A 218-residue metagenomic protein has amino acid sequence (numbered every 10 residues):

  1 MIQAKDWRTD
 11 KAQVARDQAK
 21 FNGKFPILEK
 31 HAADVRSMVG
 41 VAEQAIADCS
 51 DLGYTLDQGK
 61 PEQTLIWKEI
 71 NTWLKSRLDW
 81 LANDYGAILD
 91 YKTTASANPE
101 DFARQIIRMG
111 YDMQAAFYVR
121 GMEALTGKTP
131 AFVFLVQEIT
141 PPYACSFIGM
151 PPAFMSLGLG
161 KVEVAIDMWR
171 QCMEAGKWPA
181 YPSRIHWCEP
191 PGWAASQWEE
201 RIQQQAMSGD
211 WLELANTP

Functional and structural regions predicted by a protein language model:
M1-R77, S183, A206: Metal-dependent nuclease catalytic cores that hydrolyze phosphodiester bonds in DNA/RNA, characterized by
G23-I27, P99-G110, P151-A153: Short histidine-centered catalytic/ligand-binding loop motif
L56, N71-K75, A82-G86, T129 (+1 more regions): Coil-to-beta-strand transition motifs
L65-K68, S76-L78, A103-I106, V119-E123: Short secondary-structure capping micro-motifs at structural edges
I66-W67, T94-S96, I139-P141: Short, solvent-exposed loop/turn segments at secondary-structure junctions
S76-R104: Conserved catalytic cores of phosphodiester-cleaving nucleases, focusing on short active-site segments
I107-D112, F117-P218: Metal-dependent nuclease catalytic regions and adjoining charged, substrate-binding loops involved in nucleic-acid end
